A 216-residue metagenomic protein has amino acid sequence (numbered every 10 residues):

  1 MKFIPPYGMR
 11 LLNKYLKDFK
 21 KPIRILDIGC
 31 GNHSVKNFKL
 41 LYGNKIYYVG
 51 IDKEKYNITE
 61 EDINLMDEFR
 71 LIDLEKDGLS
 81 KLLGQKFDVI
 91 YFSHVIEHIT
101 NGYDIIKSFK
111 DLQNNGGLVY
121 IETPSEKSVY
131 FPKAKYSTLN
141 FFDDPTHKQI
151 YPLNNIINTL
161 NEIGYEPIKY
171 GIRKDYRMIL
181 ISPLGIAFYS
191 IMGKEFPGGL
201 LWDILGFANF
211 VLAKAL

Functional and structural regions predicted by a protein language model:
M1-Q85, V89-Y91, Y103-I106, G171-R173 (+3 more regions): Conserved N-terminal segment of class I S-adenosyl-L-methionine
K2-R10, E75, T100-D111, L118-L216: S-adenosyl-L-methionine-dependent methyltransferase catalytic module, highlighting the catalytic core
I23, G116-G117: Surface-exposed loop/turn positions
S93-H98: Short catalytic micro-motifs in class I SAM-dependent methyltransferases
